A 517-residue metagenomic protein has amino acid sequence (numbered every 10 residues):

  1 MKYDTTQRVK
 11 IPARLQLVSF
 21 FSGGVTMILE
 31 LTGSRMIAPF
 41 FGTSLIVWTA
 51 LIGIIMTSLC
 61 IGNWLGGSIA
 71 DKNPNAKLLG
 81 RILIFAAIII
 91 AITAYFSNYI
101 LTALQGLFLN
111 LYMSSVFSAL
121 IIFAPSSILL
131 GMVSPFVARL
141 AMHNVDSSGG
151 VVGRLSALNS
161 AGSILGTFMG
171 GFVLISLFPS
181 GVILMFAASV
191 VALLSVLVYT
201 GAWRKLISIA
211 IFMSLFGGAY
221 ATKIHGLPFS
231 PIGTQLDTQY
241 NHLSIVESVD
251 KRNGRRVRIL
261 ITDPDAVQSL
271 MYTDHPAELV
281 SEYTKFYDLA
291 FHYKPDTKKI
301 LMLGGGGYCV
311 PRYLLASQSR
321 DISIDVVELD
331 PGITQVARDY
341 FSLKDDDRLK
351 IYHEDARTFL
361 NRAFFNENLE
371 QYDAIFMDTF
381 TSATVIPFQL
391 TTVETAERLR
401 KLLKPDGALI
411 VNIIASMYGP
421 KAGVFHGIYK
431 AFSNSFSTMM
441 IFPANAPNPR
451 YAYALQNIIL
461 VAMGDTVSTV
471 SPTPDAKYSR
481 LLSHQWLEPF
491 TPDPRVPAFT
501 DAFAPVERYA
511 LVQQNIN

Functional and structural regions predicted by a protein language model:
M1-L236, E247-R256, T262-Q268, P295-K298 (+11 more regions): Alpha-helical transmembrane segments of multi-pass membrane proteins
N241-S244, Y453-N517: SAM/dcSAM-binding transferase cores
Y272-T284: Conserved SAM-binding loop and adjacent beta-strand
S281-K298: Conserved alpha-helix/loop element of class I SAM-dependent methyltransferases that forms part of the SAM/SAH-binding
Y283, T391, T395, I428 (+2 more regions): Hydrophobic alpha-helical membrane-association signature
T334-Q335: Short alpha-helix immediately C-terminal to the canonical SAM-binding loop
Y340-K344: Glycine-rich phosphate-binding loop and adjoining beta1-alpha1-beta2 segment of Rossmann-like nucleotide-binding folds
